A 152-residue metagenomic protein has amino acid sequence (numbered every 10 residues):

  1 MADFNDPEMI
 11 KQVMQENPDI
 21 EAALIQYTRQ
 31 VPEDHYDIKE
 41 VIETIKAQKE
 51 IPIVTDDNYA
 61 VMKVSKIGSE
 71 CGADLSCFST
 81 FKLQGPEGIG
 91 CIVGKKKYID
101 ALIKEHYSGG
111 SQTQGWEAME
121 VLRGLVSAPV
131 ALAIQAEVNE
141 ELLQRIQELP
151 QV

Functional and structural regions predicted by a protein language model:
M1-L132, A136-P150: Conserved PLP-enzyme active-site core in the AAT-like
